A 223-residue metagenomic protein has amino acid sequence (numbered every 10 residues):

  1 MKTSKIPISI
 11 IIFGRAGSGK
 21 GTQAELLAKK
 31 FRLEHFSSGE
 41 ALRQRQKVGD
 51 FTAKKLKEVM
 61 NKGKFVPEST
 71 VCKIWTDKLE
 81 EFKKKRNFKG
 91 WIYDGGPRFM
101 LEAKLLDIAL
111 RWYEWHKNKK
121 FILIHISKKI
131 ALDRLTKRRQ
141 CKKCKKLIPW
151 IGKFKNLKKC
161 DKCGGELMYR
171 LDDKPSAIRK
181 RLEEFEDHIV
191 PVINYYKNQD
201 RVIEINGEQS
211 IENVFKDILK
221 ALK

Functional and structural regions predicted by a protein language model:
K2-K5, L26, E166-K223: NTP-dependent small-molecule kinase module
I12: Hydrophobic anchor at the beta1->P-loop junction of P-loop NTPases
R15: P-loop (Walker A) phosphate-binding loop of NTP-binding proteins
K20: Conserved lysine of the Walker
K29-S37: Post-Walker A helix-loop "phosphate-sensing" segment adjacent to the P-loop in P-loop NTPases
F36-Y113, I130, Q140-K143, R170: ATP-dependent small-molecule kinase phosphotransfer cores that center on conserved nucleotide phosphate-binding segments
D94, Y113-K137, P149-G152, K158-K159: Conserved phosphate-donor/acceptor-positioning beta-strand/loop module used by diverse small-molecule
C141-C144, C160-C163: Short cysteine-rich clusters marking metal-coordination/redox-active sites
